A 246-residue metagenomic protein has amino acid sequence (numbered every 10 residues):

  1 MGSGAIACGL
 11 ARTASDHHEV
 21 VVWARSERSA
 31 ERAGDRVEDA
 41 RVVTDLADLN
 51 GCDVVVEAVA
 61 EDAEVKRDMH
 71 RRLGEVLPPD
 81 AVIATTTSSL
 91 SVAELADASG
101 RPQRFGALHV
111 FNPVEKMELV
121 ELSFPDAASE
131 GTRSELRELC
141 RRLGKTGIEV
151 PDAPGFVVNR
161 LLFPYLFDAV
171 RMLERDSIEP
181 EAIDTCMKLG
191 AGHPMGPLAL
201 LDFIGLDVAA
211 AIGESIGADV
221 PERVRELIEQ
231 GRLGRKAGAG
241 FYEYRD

Functional and structural regions predicted by a protein language model:
M1-R41, V76: NAD(P)+-binding Rossmann beta1-loop-alpha1 motif at the extreme N-terminus of oxidoreductases
S3-A5, L10-T13, R25, G131 (+3 more regions): NAD(P)-dependent Rossmann-like dehydrogenase/reductase catalytic/cofactor-binding core
V22-D39, F124-T132, G147, P154-L162: Rossmann-like dinucleotide-binding cores of NAD(P)H-dependent redox enzymes
D39-V54, E135-K145, P151-D152: Amphipathic alpha-helical segments at domain termini/boundaries
D45-F105: Rossmann-fold NAD(P) dinucleotide-binding segment
V82-P151, N159: Rossmann-fold dinucleotide-binding core
L161-S177: Flexible helical/loop "lid" subdomain adjacent to adenine-nucleotide binding pockets
